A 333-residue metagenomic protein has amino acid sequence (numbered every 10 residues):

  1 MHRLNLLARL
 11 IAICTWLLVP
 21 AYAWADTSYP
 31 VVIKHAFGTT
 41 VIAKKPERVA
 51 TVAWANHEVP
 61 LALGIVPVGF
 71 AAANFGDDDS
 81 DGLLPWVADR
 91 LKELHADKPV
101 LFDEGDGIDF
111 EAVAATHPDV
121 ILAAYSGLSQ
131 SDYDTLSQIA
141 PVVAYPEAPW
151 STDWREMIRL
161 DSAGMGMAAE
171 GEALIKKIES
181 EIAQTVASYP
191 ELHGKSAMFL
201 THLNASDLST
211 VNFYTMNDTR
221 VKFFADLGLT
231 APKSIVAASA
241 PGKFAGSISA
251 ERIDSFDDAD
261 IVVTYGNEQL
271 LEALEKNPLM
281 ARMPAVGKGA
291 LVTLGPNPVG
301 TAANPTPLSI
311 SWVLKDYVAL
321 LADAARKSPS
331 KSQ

Functional and structural regions predicted by a protein language model:
M1-N5: N-terminal secretory signal peptides that target proteins for export/translocation
A12-I13, A23: Cleavable N-terminal signal peptides
L18-P20: N-terminal signal peptide c-region/cleavage motif recognized by signal peptidases
W24-P30: Cleaved targeting-peptide boundary
T39, S131-D207, A303-Q333: Extracytoplasmic substrate-binding proteins
H57-F110: A short, structured surface patch at a secondary-structure boundary
R90-P149, E181, V186-G295: Binding-cleft/active-site segments that stabilize strongly anionic ligands or cofactors
R159, A163, F256-Q333: Structured C-terminal subdomain patch of bacterial secreted/periplasmic proteins
